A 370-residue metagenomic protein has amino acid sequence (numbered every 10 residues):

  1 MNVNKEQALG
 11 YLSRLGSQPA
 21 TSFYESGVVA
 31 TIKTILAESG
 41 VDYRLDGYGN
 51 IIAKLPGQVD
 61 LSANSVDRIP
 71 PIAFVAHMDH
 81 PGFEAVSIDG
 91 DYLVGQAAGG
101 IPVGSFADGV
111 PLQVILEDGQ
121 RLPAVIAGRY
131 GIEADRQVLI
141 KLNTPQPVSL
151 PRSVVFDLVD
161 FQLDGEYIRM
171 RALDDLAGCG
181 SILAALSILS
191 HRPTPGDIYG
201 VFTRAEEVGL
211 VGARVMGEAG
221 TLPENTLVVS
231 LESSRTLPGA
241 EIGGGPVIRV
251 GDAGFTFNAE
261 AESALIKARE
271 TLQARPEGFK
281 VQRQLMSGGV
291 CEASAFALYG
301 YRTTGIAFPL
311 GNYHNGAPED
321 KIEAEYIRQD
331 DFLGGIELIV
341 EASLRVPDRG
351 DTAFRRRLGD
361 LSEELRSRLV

Functional and structural regions predicted by a protein language model:
M1-V370: N-terminal hydrophobic/helix-forming segments and targeting peptides
